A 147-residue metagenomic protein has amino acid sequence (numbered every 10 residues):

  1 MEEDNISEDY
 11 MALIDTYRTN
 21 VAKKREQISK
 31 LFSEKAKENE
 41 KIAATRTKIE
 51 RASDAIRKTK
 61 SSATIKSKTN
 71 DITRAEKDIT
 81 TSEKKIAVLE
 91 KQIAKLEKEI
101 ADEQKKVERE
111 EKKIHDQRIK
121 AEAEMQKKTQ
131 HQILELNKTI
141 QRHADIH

Functional and structural regions predicted by a protein language model:
M1-Q27: Short, charge-rich amphipathic alpha-helices with coiled-coil/heptad character
Y17-I28, T80-K113: Long amphipathic alpha-helical coiled-coil segments
L31-R74, I100-E103, V107-E110: Extended alpha-helical coiled-coil "stalk/arm" regions that act as elongated linkers or oligomerization scaffolds
I72-S82: Short amphipathic alpha-helical coiled-coil/interface segments
K85-V88, K127-H147: Domain-scale macromolecular recognition modules
E111, R118-A121, M125: C-terminal catalytic ATP-binding subdomain
